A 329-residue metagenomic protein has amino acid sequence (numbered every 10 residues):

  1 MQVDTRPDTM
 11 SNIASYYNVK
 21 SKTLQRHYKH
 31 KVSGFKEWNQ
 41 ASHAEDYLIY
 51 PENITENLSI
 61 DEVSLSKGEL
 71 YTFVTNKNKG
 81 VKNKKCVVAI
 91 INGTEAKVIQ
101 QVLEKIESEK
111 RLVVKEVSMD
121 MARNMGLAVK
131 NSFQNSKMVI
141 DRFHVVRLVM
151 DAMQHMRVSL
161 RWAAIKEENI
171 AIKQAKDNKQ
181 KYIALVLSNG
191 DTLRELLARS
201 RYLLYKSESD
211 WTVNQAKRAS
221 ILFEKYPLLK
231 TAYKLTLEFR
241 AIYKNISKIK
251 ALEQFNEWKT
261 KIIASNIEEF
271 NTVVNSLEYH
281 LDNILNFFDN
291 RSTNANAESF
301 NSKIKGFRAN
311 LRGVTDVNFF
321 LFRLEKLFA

Functional and structural regions predicted by a protein language model:
M1-D8: Short, amphipathic alpha-helical "recognition" segments used to contact nucleic acids or chromatin
T9-K29: Short, basic interhelical loop/turn and adjoining N-cap of the next helix at nucleic-acid- or acidic-partner-contacting
I13-A14, S59, E116-S118, M138-I140: A structural signal for short, well-ordered beta-strand segments and their strand-loop junctions that often border
R26-S118, R123-A128: RNase H-like nuclease fold core
E56, K137-V139, T293: Residue-level marker of motif borders
K67-G68, K79-K84, Q100-Q101, E109-Q134 (+2 more regions): Acidic/histidine-rich catalytic cores and adjacent linkers of DNA breakage/strand-transfer/modification proteins
N135-D151: Inter-helix linker motif
M150-W162: Short, surface-exposed amphipathic charged segments that create phosphate/polyanion-binding patches used for binding
